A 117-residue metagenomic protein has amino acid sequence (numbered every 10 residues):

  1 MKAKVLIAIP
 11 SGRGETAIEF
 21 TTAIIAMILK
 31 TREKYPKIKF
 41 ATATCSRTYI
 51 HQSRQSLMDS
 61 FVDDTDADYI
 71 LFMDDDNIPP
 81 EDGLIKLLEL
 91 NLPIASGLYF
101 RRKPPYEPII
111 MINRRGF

Functional and structural regions predicted by a protein language model:
M1-T48, Q52: N-proximal low-complexity "stem/linker" segments adjacent to membrane-targeting elements
K2, D63-D64, E89: Alpha-helix termination/capping residues and helix-transition junctions
G12-G14, C45, N77, L84 (+1 more regions): Residue-level marker for beta-strand->alpha-helix junctions and adjacent short loops that shape enzyme
F40, D68, P93: Conserved acidic residues
Q55-Y69: Active-site nucleotide-sugar/metal-binding loop of Leloir-type enzymes
M58, P80-F117: Conserved catalytic core of nucleotide-sugar-dependent glycosyltransferases
D66-I78: Short beta-strand-to-loop acidic/aromatic patch adjacent to the donor-nucleotide binding site
